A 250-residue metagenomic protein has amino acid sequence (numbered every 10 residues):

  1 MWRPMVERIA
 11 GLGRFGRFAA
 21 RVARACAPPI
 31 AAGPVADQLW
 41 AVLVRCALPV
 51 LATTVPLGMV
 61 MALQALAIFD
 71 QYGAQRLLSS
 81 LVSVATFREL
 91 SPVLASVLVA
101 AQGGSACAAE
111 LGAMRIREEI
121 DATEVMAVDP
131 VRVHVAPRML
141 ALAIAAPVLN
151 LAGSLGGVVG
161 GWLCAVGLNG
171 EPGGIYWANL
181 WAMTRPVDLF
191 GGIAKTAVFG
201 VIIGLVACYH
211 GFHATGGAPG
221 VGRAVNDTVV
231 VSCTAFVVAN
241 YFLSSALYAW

Functional and structural regions predicted by a protein language model:
M1-V35, H210-T215: Short, membrane-interfacial amphipathic segments enriched in basic
Q38, V42-L94, L98: Active-site cofactor/substrate anionic-group-binding motifs, chiefly glycine- and Lys/Arg-rich phosphate-binding loops
L43, A47, L51, L90 (+5 more regions): Selective transmembrane-helix segments that form parts of the transport pathway or gating/packing helices in multipass
L51-M59, M139, A143, P147 (+8 more regions): Generic alpha-helical transmembrane segments of integral inner-membrane proteins, especially permease/transport modules
Q64-F87, S154-A197, V201, L205-V225 (+1 more regions): Membrane-interfacial helix-loop-helix connectors in multipass membrane proteins
L78-D121, L149, I203-V206: Hydrophobic alpha-helical transmembrane segments of multi-pass membrane transport proteins
L111-A136, A218-V221: Short cytoplasmic-facing helical segments at TM-TM junctions of multi-pass membrane proteins
V221, D227-S244: Final/C-terminal transmembrane alpha-helix of multipass membrane proteins
